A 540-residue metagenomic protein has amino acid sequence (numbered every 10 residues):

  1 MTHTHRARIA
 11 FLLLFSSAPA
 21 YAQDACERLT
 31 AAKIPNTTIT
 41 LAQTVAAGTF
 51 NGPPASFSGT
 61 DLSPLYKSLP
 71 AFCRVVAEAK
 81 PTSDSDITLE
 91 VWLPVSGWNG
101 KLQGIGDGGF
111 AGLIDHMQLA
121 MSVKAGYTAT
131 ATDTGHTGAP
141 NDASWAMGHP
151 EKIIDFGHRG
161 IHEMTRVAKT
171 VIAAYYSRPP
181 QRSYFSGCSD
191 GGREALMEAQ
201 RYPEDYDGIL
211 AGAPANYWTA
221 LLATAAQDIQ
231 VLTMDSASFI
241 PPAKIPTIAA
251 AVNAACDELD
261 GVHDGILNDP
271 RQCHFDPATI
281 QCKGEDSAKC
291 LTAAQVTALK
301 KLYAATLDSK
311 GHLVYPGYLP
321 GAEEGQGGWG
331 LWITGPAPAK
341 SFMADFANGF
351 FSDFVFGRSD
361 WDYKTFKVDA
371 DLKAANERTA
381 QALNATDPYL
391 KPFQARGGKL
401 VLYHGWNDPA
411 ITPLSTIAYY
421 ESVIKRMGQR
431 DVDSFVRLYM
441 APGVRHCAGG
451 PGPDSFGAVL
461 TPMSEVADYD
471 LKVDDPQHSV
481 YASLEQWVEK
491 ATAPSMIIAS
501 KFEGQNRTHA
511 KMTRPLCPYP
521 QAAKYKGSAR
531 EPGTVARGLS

Functional and structural regions predicted by a protein language model:
S17-P19: N-terminal signal peptide c-region/cleavage motif recognized by signal peptidases
A22-G100, M117, V262-L267, D276-W361 (+4 more regions): Catalytic-loop region of hydrolases
N99, G108-P180, A223-T224, V231-M234 (+2 more regions): Cap/lid segment of the alpha/beta-hydrolase catalytic domain
I153, M197-A199, E204-S309, M440 (+1 more regions): A catalytic-pocket lid/entrance helix-loop region that shapes and gates access to the active site across common
R178-S189: Alpha/beta-hydrolase fold nucleophile elbow
G187-M197: Glycine-rich nucleophile elbow surrounding the catalytic serine of serine-hydrolase chemistry
V401-H404: Short beta-strand/loop motif that positions the catalytic acidic residue of the alpha/beta-hydrolase fold
A410-L414: Conserved alpha/beta-hydrolase "acid-adjacent" motif
